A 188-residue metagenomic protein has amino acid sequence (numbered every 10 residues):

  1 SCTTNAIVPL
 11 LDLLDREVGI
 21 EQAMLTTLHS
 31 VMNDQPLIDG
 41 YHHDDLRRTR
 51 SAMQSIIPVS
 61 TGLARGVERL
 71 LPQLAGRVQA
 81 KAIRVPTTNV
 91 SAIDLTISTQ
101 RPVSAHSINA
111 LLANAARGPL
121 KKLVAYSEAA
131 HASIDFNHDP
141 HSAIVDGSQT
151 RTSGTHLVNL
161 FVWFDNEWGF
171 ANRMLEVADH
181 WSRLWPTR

Functional and structural regions predicted by a protein language model:
S1, N5-V18: Alpha-helical support elements that line or immediately flank enzyme active sites and cofactor-binding pockets
C2, V59, Q100, D165-N166: Structured loop/turn residues at secondary-structure junctions
N5, P102-V103, W168-G169: A generic structural signal for alpha-helix starts
V8, N109, A171-L175: Conserved strand-to-helix beginnings and helix N-cap segments that scaffold or border functional pockets
L13-R16, L111-A115, E176-H180: Short, solvent-exposed amphipathic alpha-helical segments in soluble enzyme and RNA/protein-processing domains
L14-M24, W185-P186: Phosphate-handling active-site elements
E21-Q22, T27-V158: C-terminal substrate-binding/catalytic lobe of Rossmann-fold NAD(P)-dependent oxidoreductases
D139-R188: NAD(P)-dependent Rossmann-like dehydrogenase/reductase catalytic/cofactor-binding core
